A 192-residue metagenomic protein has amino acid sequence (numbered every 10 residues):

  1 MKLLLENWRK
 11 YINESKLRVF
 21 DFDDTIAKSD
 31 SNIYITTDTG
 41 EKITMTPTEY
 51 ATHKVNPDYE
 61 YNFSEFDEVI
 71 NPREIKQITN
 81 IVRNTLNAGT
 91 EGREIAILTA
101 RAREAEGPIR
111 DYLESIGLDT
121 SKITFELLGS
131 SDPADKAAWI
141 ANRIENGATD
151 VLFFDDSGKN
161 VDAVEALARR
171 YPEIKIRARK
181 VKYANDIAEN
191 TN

Functional and structural regions predicted by a protein language model:
L5, R9, R83-L86, I144 (+1 more regions): Residue-level detector of alpha-helical secondary structure
L5-E14, I187-E189: Proteolytic processing junctions in secreted/extracellular precursors, especially proprotein convertase/trypsin-like
K16-A134: Alpha-helical substrate-recognition element adjacent to the catalytic core
K16-R18, K136-V164: Conserved Lys-Pro-Asp/Glu-containing loop-to-beta segment of HAD-superfamily phosphomonoesterases, centered on
R110-D119, A141-N146, E165-I174: Short, surface-exposed basic-aromatic patches at helix termini and helix-loop junctions that form
S130-K136, A184-E189: A short acidic, often aromatic-flanked loop/helix-cap motif at beta-alpha or helix-coil junctions that lines enzyme
D150-L152, G158-N192: Asp-based, Mg2+/Mn2+-dependent phosphohydrolase catalytic module
